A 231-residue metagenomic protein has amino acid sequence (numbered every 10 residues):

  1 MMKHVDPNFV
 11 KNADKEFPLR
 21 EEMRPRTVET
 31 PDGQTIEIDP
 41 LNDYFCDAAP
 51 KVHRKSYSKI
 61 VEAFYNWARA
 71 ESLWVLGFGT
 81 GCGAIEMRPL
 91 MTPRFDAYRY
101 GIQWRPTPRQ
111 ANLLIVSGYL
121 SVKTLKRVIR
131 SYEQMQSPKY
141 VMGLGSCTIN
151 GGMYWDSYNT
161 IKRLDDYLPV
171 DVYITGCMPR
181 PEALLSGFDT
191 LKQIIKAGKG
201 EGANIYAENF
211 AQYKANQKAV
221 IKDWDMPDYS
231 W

Functional and structural regions predicted by a protein language model:
M1-T107, K139, P169-V172, M178-W231: Iron-sulfur (Fe-S) cluster-binding modules
M87-R94, Y98-D166, I174-A183: Cofactor-cradling patches in redox/metallo enzymes
